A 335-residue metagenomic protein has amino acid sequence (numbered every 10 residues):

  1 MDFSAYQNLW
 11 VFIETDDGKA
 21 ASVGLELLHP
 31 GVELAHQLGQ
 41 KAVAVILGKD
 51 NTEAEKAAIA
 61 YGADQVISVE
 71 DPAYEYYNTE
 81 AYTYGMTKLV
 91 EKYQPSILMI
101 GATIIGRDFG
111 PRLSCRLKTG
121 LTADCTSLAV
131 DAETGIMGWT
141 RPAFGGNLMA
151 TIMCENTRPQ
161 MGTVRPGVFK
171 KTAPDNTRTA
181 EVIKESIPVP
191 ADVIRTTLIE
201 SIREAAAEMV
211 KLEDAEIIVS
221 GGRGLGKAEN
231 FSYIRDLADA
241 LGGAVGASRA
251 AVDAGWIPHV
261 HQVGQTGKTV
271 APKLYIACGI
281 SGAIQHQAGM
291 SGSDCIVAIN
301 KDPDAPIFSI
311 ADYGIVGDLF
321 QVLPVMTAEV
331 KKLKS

Functional and structural regions predicted by a protein language model:
M1-S335: N-terminal glycine-rich FAD/FM-binding segment characteristic of electron-transfer flavoproteins
